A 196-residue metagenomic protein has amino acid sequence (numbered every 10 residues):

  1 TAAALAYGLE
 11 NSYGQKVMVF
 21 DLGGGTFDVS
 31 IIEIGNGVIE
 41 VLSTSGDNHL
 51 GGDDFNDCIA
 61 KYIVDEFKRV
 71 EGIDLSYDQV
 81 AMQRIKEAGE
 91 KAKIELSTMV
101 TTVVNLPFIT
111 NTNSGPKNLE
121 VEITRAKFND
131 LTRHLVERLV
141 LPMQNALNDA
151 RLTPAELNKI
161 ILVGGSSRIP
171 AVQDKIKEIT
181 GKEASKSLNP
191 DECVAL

Functional and structural regions predicted by a protein language model:
T1-L196: Oxyanion-binding/catalytic loops of NTP- or PPi-dependent enzymes
